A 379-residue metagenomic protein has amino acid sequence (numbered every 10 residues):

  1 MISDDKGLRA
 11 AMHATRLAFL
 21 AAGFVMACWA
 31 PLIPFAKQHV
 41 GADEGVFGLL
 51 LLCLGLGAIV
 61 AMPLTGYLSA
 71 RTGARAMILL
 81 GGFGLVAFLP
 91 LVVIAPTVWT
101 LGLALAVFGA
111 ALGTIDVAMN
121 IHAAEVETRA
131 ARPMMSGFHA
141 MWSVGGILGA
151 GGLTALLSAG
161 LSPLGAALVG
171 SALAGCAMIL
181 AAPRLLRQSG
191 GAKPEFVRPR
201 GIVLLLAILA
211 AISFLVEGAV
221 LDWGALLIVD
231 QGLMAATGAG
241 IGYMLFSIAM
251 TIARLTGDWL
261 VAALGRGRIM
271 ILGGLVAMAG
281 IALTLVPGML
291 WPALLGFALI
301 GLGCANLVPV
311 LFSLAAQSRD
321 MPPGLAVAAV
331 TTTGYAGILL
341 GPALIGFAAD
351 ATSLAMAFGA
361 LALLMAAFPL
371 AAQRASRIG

Functional and structural regions predicted by a protein language model:
P31-G45, D222-G238: Short amphipathic helix-loop junctions that connect adjacent transmembrane helices in Major Facilitator Superfamily/SLC
G41, G73, I94-W99, L233 (+1 more regions): Helix-breaking motifs and short loop linkers at transmembrane-helix boundaries and internal kinks in secondary membrane
G55-L56, S143-L148, F246-I248, I252 (+1 more regions): Short hydrophobic/small-residue motifs within alpha-helical transmembrane segments of multi-pass transporter-like
V60-A95, W99: Conserved MFS/SLC helix-loop-helix module at the cytosolic interface between two early adjacent transmembrane helices
A61-G73, L157, A253-G265, A349: Helix-to-loop junctions at the C-terminal end of transmembrane segments in multipass secondary transporters
A76-P90, R268-L283: Structural signature of the two symmetry-related core transmembrane helices
T100, G137-L185: Helix-loop-helix hairpin linking two adjacent transmembrane segments in secondary transporters
T114-T128, N306-R319: Intracellular juxtamembrane helix-capping segments at the cytosolic ends of symmetry-related transmembrane helices
